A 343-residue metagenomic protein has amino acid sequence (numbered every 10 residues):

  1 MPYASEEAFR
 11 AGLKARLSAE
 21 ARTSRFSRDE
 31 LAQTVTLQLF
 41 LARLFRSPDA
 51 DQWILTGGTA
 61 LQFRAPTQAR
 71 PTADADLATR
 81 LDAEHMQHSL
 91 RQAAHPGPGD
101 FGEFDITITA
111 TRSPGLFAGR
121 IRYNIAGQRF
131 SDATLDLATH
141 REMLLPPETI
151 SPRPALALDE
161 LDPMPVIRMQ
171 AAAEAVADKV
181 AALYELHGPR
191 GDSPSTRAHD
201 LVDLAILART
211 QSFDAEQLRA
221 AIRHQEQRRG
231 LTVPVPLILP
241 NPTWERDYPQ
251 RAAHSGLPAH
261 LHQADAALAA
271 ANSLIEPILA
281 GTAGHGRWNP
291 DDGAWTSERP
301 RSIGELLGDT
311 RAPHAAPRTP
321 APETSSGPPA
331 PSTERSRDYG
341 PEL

Functional and structural regions predicted by a protein language model:
M1-W53, F63-A75, T79-R311, Y339: Structured mid-to-C-terminal alpha-helical surface segments
L55-T59: Glycine-rich beta-strand-to-loop/alpha-helix junction loops that act as flexible
R311-L343: Non-Sec secretion/translocation targeting segments of pathogen effectors
